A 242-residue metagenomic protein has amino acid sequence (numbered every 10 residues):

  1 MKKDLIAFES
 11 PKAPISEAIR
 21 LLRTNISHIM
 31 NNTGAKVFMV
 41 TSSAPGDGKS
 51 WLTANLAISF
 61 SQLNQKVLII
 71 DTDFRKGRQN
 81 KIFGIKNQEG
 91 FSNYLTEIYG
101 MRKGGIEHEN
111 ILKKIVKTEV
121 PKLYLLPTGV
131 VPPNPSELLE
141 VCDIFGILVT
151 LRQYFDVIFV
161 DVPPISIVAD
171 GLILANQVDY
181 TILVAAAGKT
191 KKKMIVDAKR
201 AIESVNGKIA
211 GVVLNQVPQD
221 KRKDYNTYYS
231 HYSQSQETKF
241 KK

Functional and structural regions predicted by a protein language model:
M1-K242: P-loop NTP-binding module
